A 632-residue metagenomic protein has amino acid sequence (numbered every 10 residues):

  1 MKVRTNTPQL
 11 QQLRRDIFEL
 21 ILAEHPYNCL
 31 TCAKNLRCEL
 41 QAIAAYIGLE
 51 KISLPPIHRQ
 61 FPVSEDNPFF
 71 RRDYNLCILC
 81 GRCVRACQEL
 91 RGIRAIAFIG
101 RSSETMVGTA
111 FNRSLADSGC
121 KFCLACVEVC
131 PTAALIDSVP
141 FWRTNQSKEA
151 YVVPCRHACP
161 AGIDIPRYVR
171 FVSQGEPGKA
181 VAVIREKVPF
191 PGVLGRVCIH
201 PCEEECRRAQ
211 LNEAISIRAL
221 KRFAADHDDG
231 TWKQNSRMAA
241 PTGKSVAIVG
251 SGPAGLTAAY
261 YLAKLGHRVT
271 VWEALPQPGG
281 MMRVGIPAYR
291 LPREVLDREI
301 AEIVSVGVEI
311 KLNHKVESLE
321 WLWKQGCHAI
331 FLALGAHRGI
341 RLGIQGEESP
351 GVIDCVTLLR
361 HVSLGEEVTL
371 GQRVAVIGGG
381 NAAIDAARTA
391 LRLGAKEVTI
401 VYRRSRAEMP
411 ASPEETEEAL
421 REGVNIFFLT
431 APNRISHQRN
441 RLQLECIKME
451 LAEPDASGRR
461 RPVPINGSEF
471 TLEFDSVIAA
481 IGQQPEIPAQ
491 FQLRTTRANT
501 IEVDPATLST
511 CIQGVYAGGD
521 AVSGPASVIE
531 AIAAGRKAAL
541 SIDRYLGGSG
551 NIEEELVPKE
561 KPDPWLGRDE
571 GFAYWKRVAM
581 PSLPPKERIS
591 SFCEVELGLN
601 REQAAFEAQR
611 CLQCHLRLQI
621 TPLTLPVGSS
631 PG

Functional and structural regions predicted by a protein language model:
M1-T270, A274-L275, M282-Y289, I300 (+5 more regions): Fe-S ferredoxin-like electron-transfer domains and their immediately adjacent linker/connector regions across
S147, Y151-C155, E417-G423, A431-Q438 (+3 more regions): Mid-to-C-terminal Rossmann-like scaffold of FAD/NAD(P)H-dependent oxidoreductases
K179, A240, S245-V249, D297-I344 (+4 more regions): Feature captures the FAD/FMN-dependent oxidoreductase FAD-binding
F223-A240, R298-K315, G339-L393, T496-C511: Glycine-rich dinucleotide-binding loop and its adjacent helix/turn
V246-I248, V269, V374, V398 (+1 more regions): Conserved hydrophobic helix-helix packing surfaces used for dimerization/oligomerization
V249-A254, G379-G380, D520: Glycine-rich Rossmann-fold phosphate-binding loop(s) that bind the pyrophosphate of adenine dinucleotide cofactors
R268-V271, L275-K311, V362, A387-R434 (+1 more regions): Rossmann-like dinucleotide-binding cores of NAD(P)H-dependent redox enzymes
E348-Q372, P454-P525, I529-A533, L540 (+1 more regions): FAD-site-proximal beta/loop scaffold in flavoenzymes
